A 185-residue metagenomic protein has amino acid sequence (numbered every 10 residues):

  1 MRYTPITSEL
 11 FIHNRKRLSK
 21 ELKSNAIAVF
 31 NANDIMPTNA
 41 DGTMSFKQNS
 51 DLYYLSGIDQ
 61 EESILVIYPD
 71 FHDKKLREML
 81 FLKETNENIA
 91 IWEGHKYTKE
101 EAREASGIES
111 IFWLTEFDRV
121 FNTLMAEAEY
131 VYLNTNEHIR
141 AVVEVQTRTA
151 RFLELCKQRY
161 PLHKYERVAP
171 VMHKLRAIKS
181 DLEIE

Functional and structural regions predicted by a protein language model:
M1-E185: A composition/biophysics-driven feature that prefers long, compositionally simple stretches
